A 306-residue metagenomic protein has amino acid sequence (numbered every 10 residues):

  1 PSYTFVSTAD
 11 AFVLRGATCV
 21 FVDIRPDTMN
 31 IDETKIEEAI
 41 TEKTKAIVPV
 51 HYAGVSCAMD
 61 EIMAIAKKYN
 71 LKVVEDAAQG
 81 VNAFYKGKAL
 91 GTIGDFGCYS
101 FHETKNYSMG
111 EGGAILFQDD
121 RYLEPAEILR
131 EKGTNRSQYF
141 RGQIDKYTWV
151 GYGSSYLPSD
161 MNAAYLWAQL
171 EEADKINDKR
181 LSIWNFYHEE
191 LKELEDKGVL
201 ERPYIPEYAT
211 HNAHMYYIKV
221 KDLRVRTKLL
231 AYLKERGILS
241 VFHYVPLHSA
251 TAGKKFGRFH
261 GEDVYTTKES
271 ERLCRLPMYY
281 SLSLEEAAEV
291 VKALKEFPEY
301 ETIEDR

Functional and structural regions predicted by a protein language model:
P1-A77, F84: PLP-dependent aminotransferase-like
Y3-T4, A17, I24, A78-Q79 (+4 more regions): Histidine-centered beta-alpha loop that forms part of the nucleotide-sugar donor binding/catalytic region in diverse
F5, M29, G54-V55, E103-M109 (+1 more regions): Nucleotide-sugar-dependent glycosyltransferase donor-binding/catalytic pocket residues
F21, V73-E75, Y99, F117 (+1 more regions): Hydrophobic residues in well-ordered beta-strands that form the structural core
D27-T28, V81, N106, H248-S249: Positions that flank functional sites
T34, E38, A46-V50, V55 (+4 more regions): PLP-dependent aminotransferase class I/II
E75-M109, Q138-Y139, D145-V150: Conserved active-site segment immediately N-terminal to the catalytic lysine that forms the internal aldimine
T92-R136, D160: Active-site PLP attachment segment
